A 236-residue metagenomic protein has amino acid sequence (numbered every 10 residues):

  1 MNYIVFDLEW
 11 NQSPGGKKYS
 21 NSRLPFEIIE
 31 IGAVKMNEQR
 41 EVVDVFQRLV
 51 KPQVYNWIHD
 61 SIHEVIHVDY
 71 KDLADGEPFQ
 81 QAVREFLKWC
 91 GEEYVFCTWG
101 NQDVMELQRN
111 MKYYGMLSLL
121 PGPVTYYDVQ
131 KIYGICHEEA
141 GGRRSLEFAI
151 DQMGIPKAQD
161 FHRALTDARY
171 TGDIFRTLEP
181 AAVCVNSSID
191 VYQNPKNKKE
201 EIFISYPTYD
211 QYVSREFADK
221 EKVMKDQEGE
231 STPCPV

Functional and structural regions predicted by a protein language model:
N2-M105, D151: Conserved non-catalytic scaffold segment of RNase H-like nuclease domains
F6, Y127, T166: Active-site flanking residues adjacent to catalytic metal/cofactor-binding acidic residues
W10-Q12, K131, Y170: Short, glycine/acidic-enriched loop or turn micro-motifs at the edges of active sites
V50, V54, S61-H63, Y70-L73 (+1 more regions): Active-site-proximal helix-loop-helix substrate-binding element of RNase H-like nuclease domains
Q102-T125: Substrate-recognition/cap helix-loop segment adjacent to the acidic, metal-dependent catalytic center of Asp-based
G122-R143, P195-E200: Short, flexible loop segments at boundaries between secondary-structure elements
R163-F175: Acidic, divalent-metal-coordinating active-site segment for phosphoryl/phosphodiester hydrolysis, typified by short
D173-V236: Acidic two-metal-ion nuclease catalytic site recognized across multiple nuclease folds, prominently DnaQ/RNase D-T
